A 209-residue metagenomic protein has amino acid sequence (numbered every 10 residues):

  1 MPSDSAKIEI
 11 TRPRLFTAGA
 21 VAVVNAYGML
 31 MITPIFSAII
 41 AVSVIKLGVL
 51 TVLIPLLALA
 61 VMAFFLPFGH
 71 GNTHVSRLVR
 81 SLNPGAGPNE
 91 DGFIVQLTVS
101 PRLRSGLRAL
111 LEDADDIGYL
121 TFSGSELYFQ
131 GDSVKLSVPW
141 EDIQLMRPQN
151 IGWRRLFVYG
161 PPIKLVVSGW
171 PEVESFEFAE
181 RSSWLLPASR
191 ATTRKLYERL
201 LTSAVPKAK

Functional and structural regions predicted by a protein language model:
P2-N25, T51-T121: Anionic N-terminal interaction surfaces
K7-E9, Y128, S137-P139, Q144 (+2 more regions): Ser/Thr- (and often Asn-) enriched beta-sheet segments in non-cytosolic proteins
I10-L15, G48, S105, I151-G152 (+2 more regions): Coil-to-alpha-helix initiation sites in intrinsically disordered, low-complexity, charged segments
V23-T33: Short hydrophobic alpha-helical membrane-embedded segments
I35, L56, F68, P162-I163: Hydrophobic residues in alpha-helical membrane-spanning segments
I35-A58: Hydrophobic alpha-helical transmembrane segments
E112-A114, Y119-R154, V158-G160: Phosphoinositide-binding peripheral membrane targeting modules
L145-K209: Acidic, Ser/Thr- and proline-rich intrinsically disordered linker/docking segments of eukaryotic scaffolds
